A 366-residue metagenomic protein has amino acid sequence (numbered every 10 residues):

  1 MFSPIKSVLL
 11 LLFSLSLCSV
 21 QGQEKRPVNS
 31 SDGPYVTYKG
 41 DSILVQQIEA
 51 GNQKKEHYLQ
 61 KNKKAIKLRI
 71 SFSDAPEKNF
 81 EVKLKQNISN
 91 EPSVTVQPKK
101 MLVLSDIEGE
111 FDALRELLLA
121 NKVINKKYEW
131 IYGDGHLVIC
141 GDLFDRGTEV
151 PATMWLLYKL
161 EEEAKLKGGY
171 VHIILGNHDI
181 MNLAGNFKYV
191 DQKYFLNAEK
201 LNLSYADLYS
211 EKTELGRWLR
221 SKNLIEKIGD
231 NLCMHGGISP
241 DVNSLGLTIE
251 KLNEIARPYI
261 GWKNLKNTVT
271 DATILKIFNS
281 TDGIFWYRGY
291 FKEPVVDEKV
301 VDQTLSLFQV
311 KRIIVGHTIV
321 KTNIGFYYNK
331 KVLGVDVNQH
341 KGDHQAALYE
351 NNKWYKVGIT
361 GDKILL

Functional and structural regions predicted by a protein language model:
M1-E24: Bacterial Sec-dependent N-terminal signal peptides
Q23-L366: Feature recognizes metal-dependent phosphohydrolase scaffolds
